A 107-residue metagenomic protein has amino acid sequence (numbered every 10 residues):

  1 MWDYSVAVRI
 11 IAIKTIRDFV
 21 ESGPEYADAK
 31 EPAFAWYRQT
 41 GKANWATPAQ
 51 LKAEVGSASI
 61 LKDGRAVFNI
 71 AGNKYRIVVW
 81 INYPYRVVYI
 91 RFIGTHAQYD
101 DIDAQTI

Functional and structural regions predicted by a protein language model:
M1-K74, N82-V87, H96-I107: Basic, Lys/Arg-enriched alpha-helical interface segments
